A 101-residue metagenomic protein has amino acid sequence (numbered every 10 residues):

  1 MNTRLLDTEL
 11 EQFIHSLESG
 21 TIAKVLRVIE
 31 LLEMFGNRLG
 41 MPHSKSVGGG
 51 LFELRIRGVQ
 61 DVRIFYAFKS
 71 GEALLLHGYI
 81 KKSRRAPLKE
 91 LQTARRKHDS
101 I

Functional and structural regions predicted by a protein language model:
M1-Q60, S70-L74, I80-I101: Basic, Lys/Arg-enriched alpha-helical interface segments
R63-A67: Short, surface-exposed beta-strand/loop micro-motifs that present aromatic residues
